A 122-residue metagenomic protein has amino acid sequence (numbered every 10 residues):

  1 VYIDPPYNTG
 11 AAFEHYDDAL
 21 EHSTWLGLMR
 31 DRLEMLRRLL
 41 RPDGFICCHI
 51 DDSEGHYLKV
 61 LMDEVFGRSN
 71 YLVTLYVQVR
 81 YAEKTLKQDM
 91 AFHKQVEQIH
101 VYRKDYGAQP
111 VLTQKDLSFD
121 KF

Functional and structural regions predicted by a protein language model:
V1-F122: Core catalytic lobe of class I
